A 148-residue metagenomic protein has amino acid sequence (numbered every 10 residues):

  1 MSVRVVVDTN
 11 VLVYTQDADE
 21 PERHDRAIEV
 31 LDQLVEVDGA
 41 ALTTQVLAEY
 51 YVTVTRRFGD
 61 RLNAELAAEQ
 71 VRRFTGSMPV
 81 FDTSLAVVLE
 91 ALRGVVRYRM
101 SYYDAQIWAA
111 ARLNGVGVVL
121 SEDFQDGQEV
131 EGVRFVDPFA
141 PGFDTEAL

Functional and structural regions predicted by a protein language model:
M1-L42, R57-L66, G142-A147: Short, well-structured N-terminal submotif of metal-dependent ribonuclease cores
S2-R4, W108-L148: Acidic, PIN/NYN-like endoribonuclease modules and their adjacent C-terminal/linker elements
Q33-L34, F74, G94: Hydrophobic helix-cap positions at the C-terminus of alpha-helices in RecA-like/P-loop ATPase nucleotide-binding cores
A41-T44, L120-S121: Short beta-strand segments at enzyme active-site cores
V54-F81: Helix-adjacent hinge/juxtasegments
P79-V119: Active-site neighborhoods of divalent-metal-dependent phosphate/nucleic-acid chemistry enzymes
